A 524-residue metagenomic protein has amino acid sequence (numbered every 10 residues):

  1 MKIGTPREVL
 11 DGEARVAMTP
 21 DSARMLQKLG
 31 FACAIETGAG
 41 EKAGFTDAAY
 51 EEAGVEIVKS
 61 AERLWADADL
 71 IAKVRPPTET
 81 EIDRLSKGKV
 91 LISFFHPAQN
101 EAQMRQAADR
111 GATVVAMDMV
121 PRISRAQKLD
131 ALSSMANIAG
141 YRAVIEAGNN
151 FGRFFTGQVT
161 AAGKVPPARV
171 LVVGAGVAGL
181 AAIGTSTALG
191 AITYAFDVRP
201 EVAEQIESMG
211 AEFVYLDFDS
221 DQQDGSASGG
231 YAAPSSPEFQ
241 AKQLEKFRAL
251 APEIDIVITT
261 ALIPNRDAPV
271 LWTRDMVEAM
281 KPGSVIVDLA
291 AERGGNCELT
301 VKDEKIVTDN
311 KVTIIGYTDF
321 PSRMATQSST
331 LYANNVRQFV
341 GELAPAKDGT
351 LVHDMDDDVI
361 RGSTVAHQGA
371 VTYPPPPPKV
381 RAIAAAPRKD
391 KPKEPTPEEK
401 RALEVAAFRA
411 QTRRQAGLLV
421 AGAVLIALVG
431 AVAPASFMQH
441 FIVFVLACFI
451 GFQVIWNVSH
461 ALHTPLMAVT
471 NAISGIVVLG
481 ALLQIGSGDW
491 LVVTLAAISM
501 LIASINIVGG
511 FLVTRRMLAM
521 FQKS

Functional and structural regions predicted by a protein language model:
K2-D109, A116-P166, L180, V301-K302 (+2 more regions): Structural/interface elements that position substrates and couple domains in central-metabolism enzymes
P6-G44, G157-L250, E404, A427-G430: Glycine-rich phosphate/diphosphate-binding loop of Rossmann-like nucleotide-binding domains
V55-A68, P76-P77, D224-V257, A261-R274 (+1 more regions): A structured beta-alpha segment of the ubiquitous adenosine-cofactor-binding alpha/beta core
K73-A102, Q106, L244-T259, I263-I286: Rossmann-fold NAD(P) dinucleotide-binding segment
A98-S124, R266-D319: Rossmann-fold NAD(P)-binding glycine/threonine-rich loop
D118-A162, P167, A291, C297-P387 (+1 more regions): Adenosine-phosphate binding glycine-rich loop
P434-A447, A468, M500: Structural signature of hydrophobic alpha-helical transmembrane segments
A472-L482: Small-residue-rich segments of transmembrane alpha-helices in multi-pass membrane proteins, especially helix faces
